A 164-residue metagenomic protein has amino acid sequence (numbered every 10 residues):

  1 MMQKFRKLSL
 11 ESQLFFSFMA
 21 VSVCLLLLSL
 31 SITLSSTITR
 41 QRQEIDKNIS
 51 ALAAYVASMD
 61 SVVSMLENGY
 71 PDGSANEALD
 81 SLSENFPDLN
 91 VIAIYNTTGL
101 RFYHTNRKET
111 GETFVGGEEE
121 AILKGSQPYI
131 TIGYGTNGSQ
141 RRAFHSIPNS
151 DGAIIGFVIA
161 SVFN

Functional and structural regions predicted by a protein language model:
K4-S35: Extreme N-terminal signal-anchor transmembrane helix of membrane signaling/transducer proteins, especially in bacteria
M19, T33-V63, Y70, S74 (+2 more regions): Membrane-proximal extracytoplasmic alpha-helices
M59-T113: Extracytoplasmic/periplasmic helical hairpin of the input-sensing domain located between the first two N-terminal
D72, N137-Q140, D151, I159-N164: Helix-start (N-cap) segments at beta->loop->alpha junctions that couple sensory/regulatory domains to adjoining helices
Y95, P148-N149: Core beta-strand residues in small-molecule sensory/regulatory alpha/beta domains
H104-G138: Extracytoplasmic/periplasmic sensor domains and loops in membrane signaling proteins
I154: Glycine-rich acetyl-CoA-binding "A-motif" of GNAT/NAT acetyltransferases
